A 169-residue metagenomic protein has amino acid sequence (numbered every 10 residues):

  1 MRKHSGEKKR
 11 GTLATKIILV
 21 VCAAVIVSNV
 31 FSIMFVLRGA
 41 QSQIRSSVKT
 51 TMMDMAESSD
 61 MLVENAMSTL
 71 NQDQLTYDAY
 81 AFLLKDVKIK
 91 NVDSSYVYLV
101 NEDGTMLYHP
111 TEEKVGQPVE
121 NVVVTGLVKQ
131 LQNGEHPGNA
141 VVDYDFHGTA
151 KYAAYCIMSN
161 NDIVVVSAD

Functional and structural regions predicted by a protein language model:
M1-G11: Non-catalytic regulatory/interaction regions at protein termini and inter-domain linkers
R10-G39: Extreme N-terminal signal-anchor transmembrane helix of membrane signaling/transducer proteins, especially in bacteria
I33, R38-Q41, N65-L70: N-terminal/domain-start segments enriched in small and hydrophobic, helix-friendly residues, covering either
L37-M61, Q74: Juxtamembrane membrane-water interface segments immediately C-terminal to a transmembrane helix
M55, Y152-D169: Short, hydrophobic beta-strand elements of compact beta-sandwich sensory domains
V63-Q117: Extracytoplasmic/periplasmic helical hairpin of the input-sensing domain located between the first two N-terminal
K88-Y98, T111, V119-N160: Membrane-proximal, non-catalytic sensory/regulatory domains of signal-transducing membrane proteins
